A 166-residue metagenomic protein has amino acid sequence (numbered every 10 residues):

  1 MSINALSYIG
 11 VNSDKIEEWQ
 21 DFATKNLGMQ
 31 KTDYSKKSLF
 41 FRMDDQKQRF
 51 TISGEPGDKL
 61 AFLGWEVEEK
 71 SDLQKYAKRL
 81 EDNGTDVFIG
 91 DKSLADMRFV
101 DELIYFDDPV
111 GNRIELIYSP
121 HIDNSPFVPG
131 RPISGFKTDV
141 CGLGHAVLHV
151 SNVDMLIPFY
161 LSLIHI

Functional and structural regions predicted by a protein language model:
A5-D14, E55-E81, E102-D107, C141-S151: Vicinal oxygen chelate
A5-N12, A23-N26, D33-Y34, S38-D44 (+3 more regions): Basic, Lys/Arg-rich alpha-helical nucleic-acid-recognition elements, primarily the DNA-binding modules of transcription
S7, V11-Q20, T24, Y34 (+4 more regions): Catalytic cores of nucleotide-enabled group-transfer and carboxylate-activating enzymes in metabolic and assembly-line
G28-A61, R113-P120: Conserved short beta-strand elements that form part of the metal-binding/catalytic scaffold of enzyme active sites
E81-G142: Vicinal oxygen chelate
S119, I157-F159: Phosphate/diphosphate-binding glycine-rich loops and adjacent basic-rich segments that engage nucleotide
I164-I166: Conserved small/polar residues in nucleotide/adenosyl-binding loops
